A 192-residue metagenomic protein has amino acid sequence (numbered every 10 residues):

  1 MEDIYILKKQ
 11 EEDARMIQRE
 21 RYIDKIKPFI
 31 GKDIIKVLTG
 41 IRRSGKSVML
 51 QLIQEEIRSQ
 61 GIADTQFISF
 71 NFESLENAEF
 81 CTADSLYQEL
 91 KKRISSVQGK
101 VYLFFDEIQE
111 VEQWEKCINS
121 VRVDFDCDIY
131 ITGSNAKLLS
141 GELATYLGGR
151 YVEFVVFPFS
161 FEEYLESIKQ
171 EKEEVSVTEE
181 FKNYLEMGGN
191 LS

Functional and structural regions predicted by a protein language model:
M1-Y5, A136, G141-S192: Interdomain motor-coupling "hinge/lid" segment immediately C-terminal to the ATP-binding subdomain of NTP-driven enzymes
D13-G31: Pre-Walker A adenine-sensing motif
L38: Hydrophobic anchor at the beta1->P-loop junction of P-loop NTPases
R42-R43: Walker A (P-loop) phosphate-binding loop of P-loop NTPases
K46: Conserved lysine of the Walker
M49, I53: Hydrophobic positions on the alpha1 helix immediately C-terminal to the Walker A/P-loop
I68-V101: Short glycine-rich substrate-engagement loop in P-loop NTPases that contacts/grips substrate
S95-W114: Conserved P-loop NTPase "ATPase switch" module shared by AAA+ and STAND
